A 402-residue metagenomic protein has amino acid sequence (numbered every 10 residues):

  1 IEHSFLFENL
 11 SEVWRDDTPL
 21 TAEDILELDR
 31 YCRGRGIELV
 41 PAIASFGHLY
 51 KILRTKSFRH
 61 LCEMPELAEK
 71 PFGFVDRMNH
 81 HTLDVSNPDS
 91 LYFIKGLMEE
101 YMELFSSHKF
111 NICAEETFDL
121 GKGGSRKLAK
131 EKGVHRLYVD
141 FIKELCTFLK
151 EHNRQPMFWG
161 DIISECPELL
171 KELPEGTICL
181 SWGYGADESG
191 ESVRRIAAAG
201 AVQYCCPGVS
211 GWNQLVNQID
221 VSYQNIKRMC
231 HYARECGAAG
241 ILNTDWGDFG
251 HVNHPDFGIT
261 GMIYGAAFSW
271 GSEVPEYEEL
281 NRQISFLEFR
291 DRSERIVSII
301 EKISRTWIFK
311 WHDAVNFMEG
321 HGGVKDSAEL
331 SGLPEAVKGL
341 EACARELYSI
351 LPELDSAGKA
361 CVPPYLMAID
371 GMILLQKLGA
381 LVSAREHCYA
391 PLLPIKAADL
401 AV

Functional and structural regions predicted by a protein language model:
E2-E38, L49-Y92, E116-D140: Aromatic- and acidic-residue-enriched carbohydrate-binding clefts of CAZyme catalytic domains
E2-F5, I43-L49, C113-T117, G160-I162 (+1 more regions): Short, solvent-exposed turn/loop segments enriched in Gly/Ser/Thr/Pro and often Arg
N9, S45, L49-L53, S57 (+5 more regions): Short acidic, gly/pro-rich beta-turn/loop elements at beta-sheet edges and active-site/ligand-binding grooves
E27-R30, G36, H81, P88-E103 (+3 more regions): Substrate-binding groove of N-acetylhexosamine-processing glycoside hydrolases
G36-G47, I241: Internal hydrophobic scaffold segments of catalytic domains
